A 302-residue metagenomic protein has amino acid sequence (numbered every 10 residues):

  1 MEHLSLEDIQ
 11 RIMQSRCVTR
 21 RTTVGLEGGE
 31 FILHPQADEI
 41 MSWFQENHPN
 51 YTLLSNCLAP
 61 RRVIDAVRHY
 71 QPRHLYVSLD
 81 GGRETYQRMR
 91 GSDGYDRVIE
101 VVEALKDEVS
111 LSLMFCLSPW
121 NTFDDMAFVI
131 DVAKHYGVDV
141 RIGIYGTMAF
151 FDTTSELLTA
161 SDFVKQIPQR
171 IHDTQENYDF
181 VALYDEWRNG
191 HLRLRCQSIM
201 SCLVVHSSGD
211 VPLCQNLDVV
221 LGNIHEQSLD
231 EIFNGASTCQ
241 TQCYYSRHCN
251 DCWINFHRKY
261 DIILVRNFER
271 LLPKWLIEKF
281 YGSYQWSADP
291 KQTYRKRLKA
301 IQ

Functional and structural regions predicted by a protein language model:
M1-R73, P273, G282-S283, L298-Q302: Conserved alpha-helical substructure of the radical SAM core
L4, S42, Y70-Q227: Radical SAM enzyme [4Fe-4S]-AdoMet core and its adjacent flexible, acidic and glycine-rich loops/tails across
M13-S15, D65-A66, H191-L194, C239-Q242: Short, flexible, glycine/charge-rich loop motifs used to bind or transfer phosphoryl groups or to couple energy/partner
V18, P72, Y95, T238-C239: Residue-level marker of structural boundaries
E27, S78, N255: Conserved residues at the C-terminal ends of beta-strands
I32, Q87, D230: Nucleotide phosphate-binding site architecture
L33, P60, E84-T85, D261: Short glycine-rich, flexible loops that bind phosphorylated cofactors or substrates
V211, Q215-Q302: Flexible mid-to-C-terminal extensions adjoining Fe-S/redox cofactors in radical SAM and related proteins
